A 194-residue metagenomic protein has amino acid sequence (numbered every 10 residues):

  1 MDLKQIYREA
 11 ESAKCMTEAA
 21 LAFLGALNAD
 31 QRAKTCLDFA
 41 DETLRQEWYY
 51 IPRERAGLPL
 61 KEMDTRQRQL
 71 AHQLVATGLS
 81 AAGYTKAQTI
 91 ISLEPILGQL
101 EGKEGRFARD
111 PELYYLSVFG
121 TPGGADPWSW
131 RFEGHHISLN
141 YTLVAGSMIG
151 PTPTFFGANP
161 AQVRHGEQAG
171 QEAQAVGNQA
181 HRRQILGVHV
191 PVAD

Functional and structural regions predicted by a protein language model:
M1, G25-A40: N-terminal regions that are enriched for targeting/export leaders and immediately downstream pro/stem segments
M1-A26: N-terminal module-boundary/linker segments of secreted carbohydrate-active enzymes
D2, E9-A10, E42-R182, A193-D194: Acidic/His-rich structured neighborhood in mature extracellular/periplasmic domains
A20-L27, T35, L70-V75, A193: Short, structured motif recognition centered on aromatic/hydrophobic residues
R183-G187: Compositionally biased, low-complexity intrinsically disordered regions
